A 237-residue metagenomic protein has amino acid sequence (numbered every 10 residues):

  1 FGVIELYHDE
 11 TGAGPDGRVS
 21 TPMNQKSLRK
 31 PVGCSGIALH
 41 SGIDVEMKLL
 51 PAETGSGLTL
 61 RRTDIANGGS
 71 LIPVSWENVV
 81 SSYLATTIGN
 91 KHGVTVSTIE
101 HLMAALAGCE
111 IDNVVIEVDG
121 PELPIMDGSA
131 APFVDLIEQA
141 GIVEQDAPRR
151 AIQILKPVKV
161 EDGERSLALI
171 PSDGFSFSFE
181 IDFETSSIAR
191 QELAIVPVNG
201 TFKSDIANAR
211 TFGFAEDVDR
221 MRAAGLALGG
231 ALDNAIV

Functional and structural regions predicted by a protein language model:
F1-T21: N-terminal amphipathic/basic-hydrophobic helices that include classical n-h-c signal peptides and signal-anchor
G14-D112, E117-V237: C-terminal regulatory domains involved in ligand/effector binding and gene-expression control
